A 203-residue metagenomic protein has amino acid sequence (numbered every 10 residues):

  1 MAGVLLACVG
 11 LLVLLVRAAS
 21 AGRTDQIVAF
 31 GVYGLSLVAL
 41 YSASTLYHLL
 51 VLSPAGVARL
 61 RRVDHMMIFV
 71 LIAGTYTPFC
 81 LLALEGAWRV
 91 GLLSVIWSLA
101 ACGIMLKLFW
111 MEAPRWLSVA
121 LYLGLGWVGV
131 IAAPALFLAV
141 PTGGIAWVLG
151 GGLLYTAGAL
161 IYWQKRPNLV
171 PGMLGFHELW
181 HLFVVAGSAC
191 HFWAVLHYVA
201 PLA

Functional and structural regions predicted by a protein language model:
M1-A203: Multi-pass alpha-helical transmembrane bundles in non-GPCR membrane proteins that perform intramembrane catalysis
